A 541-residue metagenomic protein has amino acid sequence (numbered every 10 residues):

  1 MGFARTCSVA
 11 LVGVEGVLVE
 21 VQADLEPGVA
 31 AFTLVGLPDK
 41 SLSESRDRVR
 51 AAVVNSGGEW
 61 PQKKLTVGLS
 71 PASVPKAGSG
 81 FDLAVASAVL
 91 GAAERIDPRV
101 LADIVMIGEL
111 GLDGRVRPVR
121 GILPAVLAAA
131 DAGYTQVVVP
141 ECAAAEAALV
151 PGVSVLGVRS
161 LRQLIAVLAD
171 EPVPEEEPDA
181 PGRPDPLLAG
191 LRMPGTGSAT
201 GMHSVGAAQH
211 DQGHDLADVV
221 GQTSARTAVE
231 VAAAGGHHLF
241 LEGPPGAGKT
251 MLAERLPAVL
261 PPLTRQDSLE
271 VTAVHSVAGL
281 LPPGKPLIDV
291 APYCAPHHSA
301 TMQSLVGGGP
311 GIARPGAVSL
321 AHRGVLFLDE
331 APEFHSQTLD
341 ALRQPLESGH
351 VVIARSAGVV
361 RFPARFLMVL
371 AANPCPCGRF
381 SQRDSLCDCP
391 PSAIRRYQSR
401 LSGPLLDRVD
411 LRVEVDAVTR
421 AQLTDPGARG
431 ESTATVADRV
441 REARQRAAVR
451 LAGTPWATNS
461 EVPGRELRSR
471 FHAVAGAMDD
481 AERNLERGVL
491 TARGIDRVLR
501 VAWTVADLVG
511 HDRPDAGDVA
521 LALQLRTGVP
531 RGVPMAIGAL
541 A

Functional and structural regions predicted by a protein language model:
M1-L239, A354, R513-A541: Peripheral, non-AAA+ core regions of ATP-driven protein-machinery
V35-R46, E59-P61, G68-G78, A313 (+1 more regions): Basic, amphipathic alpha-helical bundle interface domains used for macromolecular binding and assembly
D113, L328-H335, G378: Catalytic P-loop NTPase motifs of RecA-like helicase/translocase cores
E230, L287, P292, Q303-L326 (+1 more regions): Conserved alpha-helical scaffold flanking the Walker A/P-loop in AAA+ ATPase domains
L241-P282: Walker A/P-loop
G243, G307, E330: The Walker A (P-loop) glycine that initiates the GxxxxGKT/S ATP-binding motif of P-loop NTPases
R323, D329-E330, A341: Walker B catalytic acidic pair
